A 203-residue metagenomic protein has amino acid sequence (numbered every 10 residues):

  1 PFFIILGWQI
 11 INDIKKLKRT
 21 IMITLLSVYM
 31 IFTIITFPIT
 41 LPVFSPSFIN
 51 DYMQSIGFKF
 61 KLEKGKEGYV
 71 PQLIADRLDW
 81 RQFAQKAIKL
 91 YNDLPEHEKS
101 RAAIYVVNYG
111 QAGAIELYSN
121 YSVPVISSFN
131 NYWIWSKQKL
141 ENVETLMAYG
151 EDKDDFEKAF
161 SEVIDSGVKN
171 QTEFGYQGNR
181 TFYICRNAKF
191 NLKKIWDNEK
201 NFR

Functional and structural regions predicted by a protein language model:
P1-I5, L26-V28: Hydrophobic membrane-spanning alpha-helices of multi-pass integral membrane proteins
F3-K15: Transmembrane alpha-helical segments
I4, Q111-A112, K153-D154: Alpha-helix N-cap/helix-start and coil->helix boundary motif
N12-M53: Signature aromatic-anchored transmembrane alpha helix within multi-pass, membrane-resident enzymes that catalyze glycan
D13, A114-L117, E151: Short basic/hydrophobic patches in alpha-helices and adjacent helix-turn junctions that form amphipathic surface motifs
F37-P42, P46, D51-W133: Short periplasmic/luminal acceptor-recognition loop of GT-C membrane glycosyltransferases, typified by
Q82-K86, Y91-P95, N120-R203: Aromatic/acidic, Gly/Pro-rich catalytic loop(s) in extracytoplasmic/lumenal soluble domains of multi-pass membrane
